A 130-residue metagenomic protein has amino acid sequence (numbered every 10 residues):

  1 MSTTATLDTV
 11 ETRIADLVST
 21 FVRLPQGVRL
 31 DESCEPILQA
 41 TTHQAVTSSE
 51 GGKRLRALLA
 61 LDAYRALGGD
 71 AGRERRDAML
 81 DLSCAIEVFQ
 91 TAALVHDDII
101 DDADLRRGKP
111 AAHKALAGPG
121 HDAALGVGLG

Functional and structural regions predicted by a protein language model:
M1-A85, T91, V95, D102-G120: Conserved N-terminal diphosphate/IPP-binding helix and adjacent helical/loop segment of trans-prenyltransferase domains
P119-G130: Short, intrinsically disordered, charge-balanced linker/junction segments flanking boundaries in proteins
